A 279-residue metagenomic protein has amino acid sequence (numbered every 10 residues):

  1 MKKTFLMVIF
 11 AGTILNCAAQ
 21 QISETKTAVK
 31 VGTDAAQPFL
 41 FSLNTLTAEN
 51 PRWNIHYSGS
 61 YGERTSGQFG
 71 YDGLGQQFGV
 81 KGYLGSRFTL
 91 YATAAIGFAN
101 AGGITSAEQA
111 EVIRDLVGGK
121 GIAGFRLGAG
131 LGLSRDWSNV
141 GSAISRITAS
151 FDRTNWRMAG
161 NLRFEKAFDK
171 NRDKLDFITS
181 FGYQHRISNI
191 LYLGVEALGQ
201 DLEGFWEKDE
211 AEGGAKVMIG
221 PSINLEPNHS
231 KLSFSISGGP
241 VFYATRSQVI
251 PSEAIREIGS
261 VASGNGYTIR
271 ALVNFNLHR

Functional and structural regions predicted by a protein language model:
T4-T13: Sec-dependent N-terminal signal peptides
L15-A19: Sec/Tat signal peptide C-region and signal peptidase I cleavage site
Q20-D169, D176, Q184-R186, I190-R279: Transmembrane beta-barrel domains of Gram-negative outer membranes and organellar outer membranes
